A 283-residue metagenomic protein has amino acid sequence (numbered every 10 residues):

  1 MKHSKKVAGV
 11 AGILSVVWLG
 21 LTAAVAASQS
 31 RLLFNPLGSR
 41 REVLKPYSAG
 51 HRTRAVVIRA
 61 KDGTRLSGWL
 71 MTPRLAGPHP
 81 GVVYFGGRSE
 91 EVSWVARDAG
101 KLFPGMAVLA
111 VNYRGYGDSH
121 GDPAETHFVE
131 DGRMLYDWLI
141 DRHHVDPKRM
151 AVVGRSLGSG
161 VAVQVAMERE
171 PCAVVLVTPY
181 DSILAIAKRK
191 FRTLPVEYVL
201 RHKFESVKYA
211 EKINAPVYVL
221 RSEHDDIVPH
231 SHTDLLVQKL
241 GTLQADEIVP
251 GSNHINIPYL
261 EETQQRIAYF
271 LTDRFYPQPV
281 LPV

Functional and structural regions predicted by a protein language model:
I13-R59, L281: An N-terminal hydrophobic leader/cap segment in hydrolases
K61-W138: Membrane-embedded segments
D98, S206, A215, P229-Q238: Short alpha-helix in the alpha/beta-hydrolase fold that links the catalytic acid
V145-S156: Alpha/beta-hydrolase fold nucleophile elbow
S159-A215, N256-E261: Hydrolase active-site cap/lid region
I213-N214, V219-R221, D225: Short beta-strand/loop motif that positions the catalytic acidic residue of the alpha/beta-hydrolase fold
H224-V228, H254-I255: Acidic catalytic loop of the alpha/beta-hydrolase fold
D234-N256: Catalytic histidine neighborhood in serine/cysteine hydrolases with alpha/beta-hydrolase-type architecture
